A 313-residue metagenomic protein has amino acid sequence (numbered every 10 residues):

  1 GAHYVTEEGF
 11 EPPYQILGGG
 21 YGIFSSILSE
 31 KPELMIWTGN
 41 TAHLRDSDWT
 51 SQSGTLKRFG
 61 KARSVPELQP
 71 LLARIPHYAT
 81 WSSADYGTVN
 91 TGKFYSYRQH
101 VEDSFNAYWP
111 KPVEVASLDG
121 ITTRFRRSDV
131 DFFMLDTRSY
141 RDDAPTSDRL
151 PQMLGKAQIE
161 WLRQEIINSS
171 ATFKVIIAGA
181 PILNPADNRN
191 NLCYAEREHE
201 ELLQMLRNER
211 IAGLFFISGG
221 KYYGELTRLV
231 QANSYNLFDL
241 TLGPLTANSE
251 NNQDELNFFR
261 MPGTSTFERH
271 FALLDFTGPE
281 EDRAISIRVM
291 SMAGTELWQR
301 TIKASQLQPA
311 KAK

Functional and structural regions predicted by a protein language model:
G1-K313: Metal-dependent phosphoester/phosphodiester hydrolase catalytic core
